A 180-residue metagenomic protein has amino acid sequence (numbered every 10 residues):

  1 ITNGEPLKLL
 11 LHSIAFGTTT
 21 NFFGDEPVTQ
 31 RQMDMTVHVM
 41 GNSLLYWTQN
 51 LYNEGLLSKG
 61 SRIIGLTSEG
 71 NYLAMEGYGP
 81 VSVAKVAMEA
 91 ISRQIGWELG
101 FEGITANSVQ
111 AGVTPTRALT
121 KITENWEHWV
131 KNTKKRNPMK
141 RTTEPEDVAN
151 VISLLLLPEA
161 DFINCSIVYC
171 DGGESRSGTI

Functional and structural regions predicted by a protein language model:
I1-H12, T18-N21, K59, T105: A glycine-rich helix->loop->beta "capping" turn within Rossmann-like NAD(P)(H)-dependent oxidoreductase domains
L11, I64, Y169: N-terminal Rossmann-like NAD(P) cofactor-binding module of classical short-chain dehydrogenase/reductase
A15-F101, V113-P115: Catalytic loop of short-chain dehydrogenase/reductase
P80, F101, S108, V113-R136 (+2 more regions): A glycine/serine/threonine-rich, flexible loop-to-helix segment that serves as the NAD(P) cofactor-binding "lid"
G100, T105, I163-C165: Short, small/polar-rich loop/turn modules that mediate ligand/substrate recognition or access, typified
T105-P115, L156, Y169-D171: Conserved SDR Rossmann-fold cofactor-binding beta-strand/turn motif
N137-V148, E159: A conserved structural motif in NAD(P)-dependent oxidoreductases
S153, N164-I180: Short C-terminal tail/terminal secondary-structure segment of NAD(P)H-dependent dehydrogenase/reductase domains
